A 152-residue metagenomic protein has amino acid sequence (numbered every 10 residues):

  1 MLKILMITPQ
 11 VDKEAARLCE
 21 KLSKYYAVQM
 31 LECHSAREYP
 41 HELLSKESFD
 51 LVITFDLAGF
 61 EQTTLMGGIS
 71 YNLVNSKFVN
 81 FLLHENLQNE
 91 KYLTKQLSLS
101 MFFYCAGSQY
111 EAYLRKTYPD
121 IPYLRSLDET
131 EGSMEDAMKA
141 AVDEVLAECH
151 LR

Functional and structural regions predicted by a protein language model:
L2-T8, E14-A15, T117-R152: Nucleotide-sugar donor-binding catalytic core of glycosyltransferases
K3-R115: Extended catalytic core of nucleotide-activated donor transferases of GT-like folds
